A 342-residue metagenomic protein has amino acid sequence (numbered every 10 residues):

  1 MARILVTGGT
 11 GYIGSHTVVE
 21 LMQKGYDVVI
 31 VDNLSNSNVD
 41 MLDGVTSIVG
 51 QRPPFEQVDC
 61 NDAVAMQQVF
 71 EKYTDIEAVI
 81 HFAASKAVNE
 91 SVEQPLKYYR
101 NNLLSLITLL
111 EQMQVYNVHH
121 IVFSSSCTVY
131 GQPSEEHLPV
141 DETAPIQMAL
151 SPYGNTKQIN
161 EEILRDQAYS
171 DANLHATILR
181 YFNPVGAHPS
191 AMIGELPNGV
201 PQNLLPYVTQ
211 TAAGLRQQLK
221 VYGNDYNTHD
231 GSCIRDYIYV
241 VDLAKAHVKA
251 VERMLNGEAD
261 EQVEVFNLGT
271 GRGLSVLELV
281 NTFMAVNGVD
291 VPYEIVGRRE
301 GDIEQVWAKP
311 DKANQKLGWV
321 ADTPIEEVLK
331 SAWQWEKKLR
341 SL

Functional and structural regions predicted by a protein language model:
A2-A78, V200: N-terminal Rossmann/SDR dinucleotide-binding element
D62, S105-T108, H120, I159-N160 (+1 more regions): Conserved cofactor-binding/catalytic machinery of classical short-chain dehydrogenase/reductase
A65, T108-Q112, D242-K245: Conserved mid-core alpha-helix of short-chain dehydrogenase/reductase
E77-I80, V122: N-terminal Rossmann-like NAD(P) cofactor-binding module of classical short-chain dehydrogenase/reductase
A83-K86, S125-S126: Conserved NAD(P)H cofactor-binding loop of Rossmann-fold oxidoreductase domains
E93, R100, L104-E111, V129-N183 (+1 more regions): Catalytic helix-loop patch of NAD(P)-dependent Rossmann-fold dehydrogenases
L205-L342: C-terminal substrate-binding subdomain of Rossmann-fold SDR/epimerase-dehydratase oxidoreductases
